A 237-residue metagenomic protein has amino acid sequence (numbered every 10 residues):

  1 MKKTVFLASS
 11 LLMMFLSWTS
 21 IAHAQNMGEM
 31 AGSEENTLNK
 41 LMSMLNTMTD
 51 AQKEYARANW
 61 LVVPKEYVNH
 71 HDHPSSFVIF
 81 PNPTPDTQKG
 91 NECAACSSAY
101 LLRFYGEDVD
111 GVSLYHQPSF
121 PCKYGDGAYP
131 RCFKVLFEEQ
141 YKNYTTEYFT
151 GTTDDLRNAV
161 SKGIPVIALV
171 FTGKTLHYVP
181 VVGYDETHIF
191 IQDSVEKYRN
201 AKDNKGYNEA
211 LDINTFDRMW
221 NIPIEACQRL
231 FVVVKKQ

Functional and structural regions predicted by a protein language model:
M1-T4: Positively charged n-region of N-terminal signal peptides that target proteins for export
S9-S17: Bacterial N-terminal signal peptides
A22-G125, T172, D185, N208 (+1 more regions): Active-site-adjacent structural segments surrounding the nucleophilic cysteine of cysteine proteases and isopeptidases
A94-L102, P130, K134, T153 (+3 more regions): Extracytoplasmic/secreted envelope proteins and their assembly/folding machinery, especially bacterial periplasmic
A99-D108, L136-Q140, A159-G163: Structured segments of extracytoplasmic/periplasmic soluble domains in secreted or envelope-associated proteins
E147-E196: Active-site-adjacent substructure of cysteine-protease-like catalytic cores
I191-A210: Short solvent-exposed strand/turn elements
I213-Q237: Low-complexity, Gly/Ser/Thr/Pro-rich intrinsically disordered linker/tail segments
